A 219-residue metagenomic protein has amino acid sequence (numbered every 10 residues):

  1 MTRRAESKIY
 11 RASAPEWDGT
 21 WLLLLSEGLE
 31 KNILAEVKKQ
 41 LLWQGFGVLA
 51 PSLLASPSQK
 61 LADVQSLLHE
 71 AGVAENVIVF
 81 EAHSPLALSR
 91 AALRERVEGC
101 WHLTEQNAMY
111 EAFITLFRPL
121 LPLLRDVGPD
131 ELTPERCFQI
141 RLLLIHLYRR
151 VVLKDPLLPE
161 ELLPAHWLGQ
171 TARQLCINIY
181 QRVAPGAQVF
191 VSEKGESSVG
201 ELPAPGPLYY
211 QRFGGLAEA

Functional and structural regions predicted by a protein language model:
T2-L22: Short, amphipathic alpha-helical interaction segments positioned at domain boundaries
A14-E16, G45, E70-A71, R141: A general structural signal for short secondary-structure junctions and capping/turn motifs
L29, S52, L132, R136: Conserved aromatic-histidine-acidic binding/catalytic patches
E30-V127: Mid-protein regulatory/catalytic core that forms ligand/cofactor-binding pockets and protein-protein interaction
A91-A219: C-terminal regulatory/effector modules of DNA-binding transcriptional regulators
